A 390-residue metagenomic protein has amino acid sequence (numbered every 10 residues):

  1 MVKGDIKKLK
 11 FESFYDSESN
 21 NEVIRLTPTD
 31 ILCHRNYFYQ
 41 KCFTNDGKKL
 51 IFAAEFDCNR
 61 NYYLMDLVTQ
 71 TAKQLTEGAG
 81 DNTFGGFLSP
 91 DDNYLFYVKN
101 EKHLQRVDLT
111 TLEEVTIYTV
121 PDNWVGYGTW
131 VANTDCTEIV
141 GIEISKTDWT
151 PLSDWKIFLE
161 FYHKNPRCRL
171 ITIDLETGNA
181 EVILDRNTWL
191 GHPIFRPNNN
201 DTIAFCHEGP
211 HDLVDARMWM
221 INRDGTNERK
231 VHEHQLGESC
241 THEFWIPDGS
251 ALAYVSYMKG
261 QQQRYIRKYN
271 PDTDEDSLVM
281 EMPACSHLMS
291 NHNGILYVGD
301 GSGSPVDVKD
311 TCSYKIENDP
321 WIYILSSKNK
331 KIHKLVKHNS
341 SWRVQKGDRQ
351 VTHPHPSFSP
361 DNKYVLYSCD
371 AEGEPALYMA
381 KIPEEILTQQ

Functional and structural regions predicted by a protein language model:
M1-I24, Y162-C168: Blade/loop signatures of beta-propeller domains
G4-D5, G141-N165, C206-D215, Y257-K259 (+1 more regions): Short, conserved, GDST-rich strand-edge loop motifs in beta-rich repeat architectures
N36-Q40, N82-F87, V125-V131, L190-I194 (+3 more regions): Repeated scaffold domains used in trafficking and secretory/extracellular systems, primarily beta-propellers
L50-I51, L95, E138-I139, T202-I203 (+3 more regions): Hydrophobic beta-strand positions that form the internal "hydrophobic ladder" of WD40/Gbeta-like beta-propeller blades
E77-C168, V182-D185: Asp-box/WD-like beta-propeller blade repeats and closely related beta-sheet repeat scaffolds
G237, L278-M289, N329-F358: Conserved blade-ending motifs and adjacent loop-strand segments that build the rim/top face of beta-propeller domains
Q261-R264, V279-H333: Loop/turn-rich, solvent-exposed surfaces of beta-rich toroidal or solenoidal domains
T352-Q390: Blade-level signature of beta-propeller repeat domains, shared across WD40, Kelch, NHL, RCC1 and BNR/Asp-box propellers
